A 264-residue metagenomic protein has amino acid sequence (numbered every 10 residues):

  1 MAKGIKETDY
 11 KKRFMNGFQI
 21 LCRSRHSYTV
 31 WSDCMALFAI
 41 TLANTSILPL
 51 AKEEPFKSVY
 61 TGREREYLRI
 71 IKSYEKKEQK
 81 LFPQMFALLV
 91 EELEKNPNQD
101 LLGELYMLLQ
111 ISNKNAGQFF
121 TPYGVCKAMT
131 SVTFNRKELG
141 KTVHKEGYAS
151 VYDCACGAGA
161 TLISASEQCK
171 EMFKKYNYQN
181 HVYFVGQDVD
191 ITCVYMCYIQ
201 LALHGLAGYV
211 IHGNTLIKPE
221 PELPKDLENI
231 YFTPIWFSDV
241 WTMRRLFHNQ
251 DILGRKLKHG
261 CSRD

Functional and structural regions predicted by a protein language model:
A2-K174: Class I S-adenosyl-L-methionine
D9, D33, D100, D153 (+5 more regions): Acidic-enriched, low-complexity/disordered segments with a strong bias for Aspartate over Glutamate
F14, F18, C22, E64 (+8 more regions): Generic alpha-helical secondary structure signal
P49, P55, P219-P224, P234: Proline-rich intrinsically disordered, low-complexity coils
P83, E92-D100, A165-E171, D188 (+2 more regions): Generic hydrophobic segment detector
V125-Y231: Conserved S-adenosyl-L-methionine
L223-D264: SAM/dcSAM-binding transferase cores
